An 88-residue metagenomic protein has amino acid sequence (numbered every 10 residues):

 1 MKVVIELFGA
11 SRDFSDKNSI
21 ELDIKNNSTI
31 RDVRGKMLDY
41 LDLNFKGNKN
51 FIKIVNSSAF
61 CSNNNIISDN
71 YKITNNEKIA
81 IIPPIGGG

Functional and structural regions predicted by a protein language model:
M1-G87: Ubiquitin-like/PB1-type beta-grasp interaction modules and other compact soluble beta-rich domains
